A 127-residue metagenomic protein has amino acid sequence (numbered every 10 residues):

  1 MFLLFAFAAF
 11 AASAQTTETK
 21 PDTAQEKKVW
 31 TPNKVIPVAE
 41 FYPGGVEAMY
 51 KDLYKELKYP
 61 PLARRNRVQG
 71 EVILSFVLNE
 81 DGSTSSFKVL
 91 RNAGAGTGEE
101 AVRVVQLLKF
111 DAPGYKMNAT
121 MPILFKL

Functional and structural regions predicted by a protein language model:
M1-L4: Sec-dependent signal peptide recognition, specifically the positively charged N-region followed immediately by
A6-A11: N-terminal signal peptide c-region/cleavage motif recognized by signal peptidases
S13-L127: Charge-biased low-complexity segments
